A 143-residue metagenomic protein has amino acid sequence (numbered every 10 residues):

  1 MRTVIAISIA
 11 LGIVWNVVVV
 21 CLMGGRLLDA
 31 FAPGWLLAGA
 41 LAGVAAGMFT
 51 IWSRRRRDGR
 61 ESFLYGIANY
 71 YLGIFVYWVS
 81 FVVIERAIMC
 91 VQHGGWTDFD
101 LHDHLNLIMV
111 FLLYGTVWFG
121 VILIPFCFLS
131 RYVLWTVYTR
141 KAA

Functional and structural regions predicted by a protein language model:
M1-A143: Juxtamembrane/disordered regions of integral membrane proteins
